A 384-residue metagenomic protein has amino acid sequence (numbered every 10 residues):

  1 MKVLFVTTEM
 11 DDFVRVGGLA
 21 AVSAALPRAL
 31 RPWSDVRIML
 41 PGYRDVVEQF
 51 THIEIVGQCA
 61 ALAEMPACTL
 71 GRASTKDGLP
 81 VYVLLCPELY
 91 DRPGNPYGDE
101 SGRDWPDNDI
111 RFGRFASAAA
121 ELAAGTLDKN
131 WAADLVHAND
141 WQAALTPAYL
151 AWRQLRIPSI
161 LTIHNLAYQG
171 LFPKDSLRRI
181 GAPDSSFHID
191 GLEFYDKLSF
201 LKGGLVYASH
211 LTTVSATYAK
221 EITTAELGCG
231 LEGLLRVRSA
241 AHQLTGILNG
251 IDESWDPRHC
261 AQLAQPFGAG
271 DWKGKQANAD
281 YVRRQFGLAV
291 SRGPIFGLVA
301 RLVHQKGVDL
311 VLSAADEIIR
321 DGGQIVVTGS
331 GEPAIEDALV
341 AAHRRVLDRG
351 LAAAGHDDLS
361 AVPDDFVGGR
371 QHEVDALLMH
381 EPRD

Functional and structural regions predicted by a protein language model:
M1-G355: Catalytic cores of nucleotide-sugar-dependent glycosyltransferases that transfer UDP/GDP/TDP-activated
L347, V362-P363: A short, highly charged, low-complexity intrinsically disordered segment
G350-A352, Q371, D384: Generic low-complexity, intrinsically disordered segments
D357-L359, D365-F366, H372-A376, E381-P382: Alpha-helix boundary/capping motif
